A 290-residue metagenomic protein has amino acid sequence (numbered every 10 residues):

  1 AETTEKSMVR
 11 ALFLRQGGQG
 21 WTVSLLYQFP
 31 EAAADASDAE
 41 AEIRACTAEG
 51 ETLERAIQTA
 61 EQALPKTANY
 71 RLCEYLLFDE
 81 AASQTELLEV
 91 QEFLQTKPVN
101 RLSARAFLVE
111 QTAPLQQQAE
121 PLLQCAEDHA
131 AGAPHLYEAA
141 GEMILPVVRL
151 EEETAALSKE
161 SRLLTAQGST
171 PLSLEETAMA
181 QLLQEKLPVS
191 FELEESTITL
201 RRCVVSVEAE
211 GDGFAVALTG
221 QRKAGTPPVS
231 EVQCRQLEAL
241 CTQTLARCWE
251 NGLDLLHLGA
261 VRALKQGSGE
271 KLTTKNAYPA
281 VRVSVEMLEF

Functional and structural regions predicted by a protein language model:
A1-F290: Membrane-proximal alpha-helical signals and transmembrane carboxylates
